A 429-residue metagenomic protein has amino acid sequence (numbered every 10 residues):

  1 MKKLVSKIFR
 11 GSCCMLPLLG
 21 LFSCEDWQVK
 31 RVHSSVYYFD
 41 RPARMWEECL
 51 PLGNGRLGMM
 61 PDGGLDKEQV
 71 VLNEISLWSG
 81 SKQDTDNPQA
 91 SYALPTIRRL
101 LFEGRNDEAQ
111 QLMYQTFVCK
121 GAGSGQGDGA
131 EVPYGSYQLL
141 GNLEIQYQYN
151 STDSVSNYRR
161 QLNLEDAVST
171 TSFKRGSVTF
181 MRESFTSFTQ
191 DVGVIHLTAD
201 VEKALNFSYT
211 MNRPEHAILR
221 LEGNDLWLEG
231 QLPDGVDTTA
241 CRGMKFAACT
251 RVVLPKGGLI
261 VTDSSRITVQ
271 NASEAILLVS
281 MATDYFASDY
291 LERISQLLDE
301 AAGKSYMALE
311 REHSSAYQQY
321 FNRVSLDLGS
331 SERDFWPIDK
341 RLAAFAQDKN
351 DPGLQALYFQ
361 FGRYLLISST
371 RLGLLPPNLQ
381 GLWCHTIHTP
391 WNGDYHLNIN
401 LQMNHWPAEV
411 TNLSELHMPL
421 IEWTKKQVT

Functional and structural regions predicted by a protein language model:
M1-V29: Bacterial Sec-dependent N-terminal signal peptides
D26-T429: Aromatic-residue-lined binding/catalytic grooves and analogous aromatic/hydrophobic interfacial grooves in multimeric
